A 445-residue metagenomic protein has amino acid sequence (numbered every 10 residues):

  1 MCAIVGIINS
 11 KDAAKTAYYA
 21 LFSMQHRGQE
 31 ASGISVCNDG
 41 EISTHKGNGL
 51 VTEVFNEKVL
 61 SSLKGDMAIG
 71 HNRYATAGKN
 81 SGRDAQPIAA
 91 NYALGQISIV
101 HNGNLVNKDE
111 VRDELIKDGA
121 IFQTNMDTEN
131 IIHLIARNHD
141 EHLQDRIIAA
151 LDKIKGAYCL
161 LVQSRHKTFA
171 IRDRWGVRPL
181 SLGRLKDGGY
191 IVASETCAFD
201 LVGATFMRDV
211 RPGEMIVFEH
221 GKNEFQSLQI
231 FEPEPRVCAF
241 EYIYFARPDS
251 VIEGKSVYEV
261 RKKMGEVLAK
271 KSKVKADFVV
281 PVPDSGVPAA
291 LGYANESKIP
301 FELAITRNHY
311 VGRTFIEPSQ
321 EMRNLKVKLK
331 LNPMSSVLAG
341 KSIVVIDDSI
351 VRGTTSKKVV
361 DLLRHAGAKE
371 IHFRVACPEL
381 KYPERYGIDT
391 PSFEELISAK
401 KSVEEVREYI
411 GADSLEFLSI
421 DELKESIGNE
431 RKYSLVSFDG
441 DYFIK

Functional and structural regions predicted by a protein language model:
M1-P212, V217-A276, V282, E370: Conserved short alpha-helical segments that host acidic/polar catalytic motifs at enzyme active sites
F55, T124, E129, F301-G312 (+1 more regions): A conserved beta-strand->alpha-helix junction
T76-A77, N107, V177-R178, F199-L201 (+6 more regions): Flexible loop/turn segments at secondary-structure boundaries
A120, E141, K273-A276, N295-E302 (+2 more regions): Secondary-structure transition/capping motifs at alpha-helix termini and the adjoining loop/turn into the next element
N130-E141, P283, N295-R313: Amphipathic alpha-helical
H166, G203-D209, D361-K445: PRPP-dependent phosphoribosyltransferase catalytic core
V279, G286-Y293, S297, F301 (+2 more regions): Extended, hydrophobic alpha-helical segments in both membrane/secreted and soluble proteins
K298-V344, T354, K381-P391: Short, glycine/charge-rich flexible loops or terminal/linker lids adjacent to PRPP-binding catalytic cores
